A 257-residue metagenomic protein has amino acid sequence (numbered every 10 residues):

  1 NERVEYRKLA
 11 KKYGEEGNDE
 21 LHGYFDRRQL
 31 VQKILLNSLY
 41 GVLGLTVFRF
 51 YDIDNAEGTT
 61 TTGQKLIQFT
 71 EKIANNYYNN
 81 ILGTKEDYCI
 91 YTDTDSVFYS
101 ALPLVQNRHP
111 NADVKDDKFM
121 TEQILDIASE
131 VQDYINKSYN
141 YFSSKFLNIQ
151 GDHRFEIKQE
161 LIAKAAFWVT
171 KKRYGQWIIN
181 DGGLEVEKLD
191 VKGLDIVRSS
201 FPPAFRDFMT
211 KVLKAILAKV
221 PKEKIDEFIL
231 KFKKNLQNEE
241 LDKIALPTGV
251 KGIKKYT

Functional and structural regions predicted by a protein language model:
N1-T257: Conserved acidic
